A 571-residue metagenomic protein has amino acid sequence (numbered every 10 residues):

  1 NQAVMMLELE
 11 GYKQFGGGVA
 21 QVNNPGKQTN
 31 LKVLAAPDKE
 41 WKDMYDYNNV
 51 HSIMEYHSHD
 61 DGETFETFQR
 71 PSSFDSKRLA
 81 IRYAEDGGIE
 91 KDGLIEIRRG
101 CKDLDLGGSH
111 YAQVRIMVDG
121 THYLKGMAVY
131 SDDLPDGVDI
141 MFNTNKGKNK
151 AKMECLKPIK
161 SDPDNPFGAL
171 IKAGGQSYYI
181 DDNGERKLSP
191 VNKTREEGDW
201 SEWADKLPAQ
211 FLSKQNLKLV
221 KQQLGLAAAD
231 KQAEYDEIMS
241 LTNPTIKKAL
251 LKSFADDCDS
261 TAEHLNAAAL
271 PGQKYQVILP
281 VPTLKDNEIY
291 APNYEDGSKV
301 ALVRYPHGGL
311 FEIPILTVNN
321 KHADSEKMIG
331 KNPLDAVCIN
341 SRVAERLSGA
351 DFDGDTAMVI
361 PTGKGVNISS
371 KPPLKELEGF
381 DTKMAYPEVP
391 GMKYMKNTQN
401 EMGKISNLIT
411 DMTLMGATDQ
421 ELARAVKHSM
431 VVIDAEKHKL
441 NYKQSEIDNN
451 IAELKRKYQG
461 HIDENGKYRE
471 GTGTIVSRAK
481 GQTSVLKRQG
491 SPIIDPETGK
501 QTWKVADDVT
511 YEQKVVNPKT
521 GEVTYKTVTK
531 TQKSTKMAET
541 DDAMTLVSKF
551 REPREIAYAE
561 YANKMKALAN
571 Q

Functional and structural regions predicted by a protein language model:
N1-I329, L334-G349, P361-Q571: Beta-strand-enriched accessory nucleic-acid recognition/scaffold domains that flank the catalytic cores of large
F352: Single, functionally critical "micro-switch" positions that shape active/binding sites and transmembrane helices
D355-V359: A short beta-strand element within the Helicase C-terminal
